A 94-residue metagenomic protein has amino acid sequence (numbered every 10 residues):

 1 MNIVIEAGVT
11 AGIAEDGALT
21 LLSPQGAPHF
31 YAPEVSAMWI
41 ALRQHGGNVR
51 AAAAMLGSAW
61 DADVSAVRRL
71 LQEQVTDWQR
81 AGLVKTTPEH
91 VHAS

Functional and structural regions predicted by a protein language model:
M1-I40, T87, V91-A93: Acidic, low-complexity/disordered tracts enriched in E/D and polar residues
F30-S94: Long, charge-rich, low-complexity alpha-helical segments
